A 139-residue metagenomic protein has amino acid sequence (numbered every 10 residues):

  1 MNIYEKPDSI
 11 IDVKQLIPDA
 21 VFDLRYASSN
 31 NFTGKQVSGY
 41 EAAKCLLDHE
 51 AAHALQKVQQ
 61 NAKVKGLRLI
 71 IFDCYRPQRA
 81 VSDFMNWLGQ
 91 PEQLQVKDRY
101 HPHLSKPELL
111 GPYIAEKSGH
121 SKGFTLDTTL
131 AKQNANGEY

Functional and structural regions predicted by a protein language model:
M1-C74, Q78-Y139: Extracytoplasmic cell-surface/polysaccharide-interacting catalytic and binding patches
